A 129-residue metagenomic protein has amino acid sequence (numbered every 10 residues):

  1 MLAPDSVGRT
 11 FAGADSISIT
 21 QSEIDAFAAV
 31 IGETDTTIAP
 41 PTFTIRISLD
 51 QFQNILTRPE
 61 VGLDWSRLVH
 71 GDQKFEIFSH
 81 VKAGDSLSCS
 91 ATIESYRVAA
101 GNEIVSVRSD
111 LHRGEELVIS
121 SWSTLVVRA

Functional and structural regions predicted by a protein language model:
M1-D72: Hot-dog-fold acyl-thioester-processing enzymes
L2-A3, I77-A129: HotDog/MaoC-like acyl-thioester-processing domains
